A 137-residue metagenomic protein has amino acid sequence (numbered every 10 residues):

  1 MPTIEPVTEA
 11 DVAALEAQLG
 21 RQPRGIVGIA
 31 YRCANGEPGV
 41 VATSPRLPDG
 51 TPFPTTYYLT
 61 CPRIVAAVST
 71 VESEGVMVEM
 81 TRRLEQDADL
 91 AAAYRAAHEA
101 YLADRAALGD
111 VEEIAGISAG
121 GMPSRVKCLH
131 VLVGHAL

Functional and structural regions predicted by a protein language model:
M1-L137: Preference for intrinsically disordered or flexible, low-complexity segments and adjacent hinge/connector residues
